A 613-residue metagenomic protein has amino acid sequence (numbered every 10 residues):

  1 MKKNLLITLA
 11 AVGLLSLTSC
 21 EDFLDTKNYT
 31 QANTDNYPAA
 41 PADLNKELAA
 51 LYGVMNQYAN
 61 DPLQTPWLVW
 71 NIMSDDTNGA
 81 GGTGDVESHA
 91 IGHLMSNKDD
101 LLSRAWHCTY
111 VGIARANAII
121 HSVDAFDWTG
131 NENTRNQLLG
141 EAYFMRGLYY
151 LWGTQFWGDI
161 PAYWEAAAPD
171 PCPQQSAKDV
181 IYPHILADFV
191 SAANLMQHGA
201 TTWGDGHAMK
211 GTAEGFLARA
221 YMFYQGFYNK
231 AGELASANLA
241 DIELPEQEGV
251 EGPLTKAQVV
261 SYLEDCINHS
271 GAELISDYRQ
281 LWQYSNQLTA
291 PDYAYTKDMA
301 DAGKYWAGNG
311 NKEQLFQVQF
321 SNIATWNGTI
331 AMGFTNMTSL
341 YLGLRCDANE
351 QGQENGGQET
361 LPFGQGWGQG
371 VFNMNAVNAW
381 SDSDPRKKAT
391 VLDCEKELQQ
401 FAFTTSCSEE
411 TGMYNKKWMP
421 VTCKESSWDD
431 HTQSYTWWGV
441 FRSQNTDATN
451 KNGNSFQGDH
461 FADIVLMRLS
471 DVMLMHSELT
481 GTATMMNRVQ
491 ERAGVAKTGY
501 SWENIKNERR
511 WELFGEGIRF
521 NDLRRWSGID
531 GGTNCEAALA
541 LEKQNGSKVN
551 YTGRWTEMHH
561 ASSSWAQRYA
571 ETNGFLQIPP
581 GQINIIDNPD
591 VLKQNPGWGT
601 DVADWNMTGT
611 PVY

Functional and structural regions predicted by a protein language model:
M1-I7: Bacterial N-terminal signal peptides that target proteins for export
A10-L14: Hydrophobic helical h-region of N-terminal Sec-dependent signal peptides in bacterial secretory/periplasmic proteins
S16-S19: C-terminal motif of bacterial Sec signal peptides marking the signal peptidase cleavage site
E21-E87, I160, G211, M222-Y414: An aromatic- and glycine-enriched ligand-binding surface/loop that stacks and positions planar moieties
A40-L63, G81-W157, P169-H207, S434-I464 (+4 more regions): Conserved, well-structured interaction surfaces
T109-G112, H184, G252-P253, Q283-L342 (+4 more regions): Long, intrinsically disordered, low-complexity segments
Y143, E214-A220: TPR/Sel1-like alpha-solenoid repeat signature
F372-M467: Flexible, polar/acidic helix-loop-strand segments at domain edges
